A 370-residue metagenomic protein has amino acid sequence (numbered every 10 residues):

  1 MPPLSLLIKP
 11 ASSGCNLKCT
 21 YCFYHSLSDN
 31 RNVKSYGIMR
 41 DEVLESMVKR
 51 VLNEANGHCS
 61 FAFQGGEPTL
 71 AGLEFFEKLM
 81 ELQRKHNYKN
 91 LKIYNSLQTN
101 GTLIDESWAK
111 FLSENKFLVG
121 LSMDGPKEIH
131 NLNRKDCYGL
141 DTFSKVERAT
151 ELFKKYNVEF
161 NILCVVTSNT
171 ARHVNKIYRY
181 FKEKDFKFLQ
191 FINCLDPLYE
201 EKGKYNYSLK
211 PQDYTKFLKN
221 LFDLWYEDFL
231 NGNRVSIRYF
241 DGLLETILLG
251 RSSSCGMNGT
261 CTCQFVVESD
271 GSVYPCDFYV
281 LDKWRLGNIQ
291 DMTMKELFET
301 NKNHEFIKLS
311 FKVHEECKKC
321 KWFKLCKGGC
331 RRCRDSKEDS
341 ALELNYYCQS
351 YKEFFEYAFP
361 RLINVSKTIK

Functional and structural regions predicted by a protein language model:
P2-E42: Canonical Radical SAM [4Fe-4S] cluster-binding loop centered on the CxxxCxxC motif and its immediate flanking residues
L6-K9, S60-G66, Y94-T99, I237-F240: Extended hydrophobic secondary-structure segments that form protein cores and membrane-embedded regions
A11-K18, E67-L70, C261, C317-K319 (+1 more regions): Cysteine-centered iron-sulfur cluster-binding motifs in ferredoxin-type domains/subunits of redox enzymes
V33-I38, L132-L140, Y205-S208, D335: Short glycine-enriched, charge-decorated loop/helix-capping segments at active-site entrances that position
L44-K49, N53-A62, A71-C194: Radical SAM/AdoMet-radical enzyme domain recognition
D136-S144, E151, K155-G256, T260 (+3 more regions): Radical SAM enzyme [4Fe-4S]-AdoMet core and its adjacent flexible, acidic and glycine-rich loops/tails across
V280-K370: Flexible mid-to-C-terminal extensions adjoining Fe-S/redox cofactors in radical SAM and related proteins
